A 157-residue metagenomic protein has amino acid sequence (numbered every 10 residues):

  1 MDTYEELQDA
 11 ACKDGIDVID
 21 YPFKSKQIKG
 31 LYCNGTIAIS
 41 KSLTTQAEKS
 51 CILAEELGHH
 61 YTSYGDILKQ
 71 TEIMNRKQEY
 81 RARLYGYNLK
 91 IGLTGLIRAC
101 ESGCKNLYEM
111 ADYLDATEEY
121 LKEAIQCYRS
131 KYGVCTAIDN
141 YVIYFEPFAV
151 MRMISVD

Functional and structural regions predicted by a protein language model:
M1-D157: Active-site hotspot residues in diverse enzymes, especially metal/ion-binding acidic/histidine motifs
